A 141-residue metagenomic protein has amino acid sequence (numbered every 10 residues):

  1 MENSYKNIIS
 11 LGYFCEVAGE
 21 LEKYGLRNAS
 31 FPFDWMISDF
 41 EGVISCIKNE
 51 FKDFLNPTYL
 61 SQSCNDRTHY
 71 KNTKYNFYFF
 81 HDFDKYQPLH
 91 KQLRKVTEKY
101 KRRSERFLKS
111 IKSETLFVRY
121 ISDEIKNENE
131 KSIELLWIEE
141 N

Functional and structural regions predicted by a protein language model:
M1-N141: Extracellular glycan-modifying ectodomains
